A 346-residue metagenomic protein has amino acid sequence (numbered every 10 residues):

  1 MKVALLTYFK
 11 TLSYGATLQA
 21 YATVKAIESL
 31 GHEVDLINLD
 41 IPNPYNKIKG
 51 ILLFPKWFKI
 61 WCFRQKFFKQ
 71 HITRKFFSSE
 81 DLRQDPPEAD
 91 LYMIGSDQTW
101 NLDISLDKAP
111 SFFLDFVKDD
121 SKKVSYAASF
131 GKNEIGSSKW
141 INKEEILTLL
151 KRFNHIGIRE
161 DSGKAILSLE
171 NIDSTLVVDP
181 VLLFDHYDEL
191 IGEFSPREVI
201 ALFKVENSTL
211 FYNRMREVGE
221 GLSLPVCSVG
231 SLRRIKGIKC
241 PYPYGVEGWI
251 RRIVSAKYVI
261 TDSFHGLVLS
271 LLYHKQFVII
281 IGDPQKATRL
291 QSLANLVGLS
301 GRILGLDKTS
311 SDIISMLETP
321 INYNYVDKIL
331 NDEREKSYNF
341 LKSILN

Functional and structural regions predicted by a protein language model:
M1-N346: Active-site anion-handling motifs in enzyme catalytic cores
